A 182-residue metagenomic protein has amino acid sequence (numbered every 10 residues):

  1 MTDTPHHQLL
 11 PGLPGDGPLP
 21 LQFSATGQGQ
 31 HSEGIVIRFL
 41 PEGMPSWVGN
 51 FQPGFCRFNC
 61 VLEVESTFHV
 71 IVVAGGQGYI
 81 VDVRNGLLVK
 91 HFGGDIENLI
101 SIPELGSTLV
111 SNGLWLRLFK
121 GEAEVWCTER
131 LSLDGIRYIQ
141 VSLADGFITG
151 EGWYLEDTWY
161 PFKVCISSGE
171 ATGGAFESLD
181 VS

Functional and structural regions predicted by a protein language model:
T4-T26, N50-T67, F92-G106, L133-D145 (+1 more regions): Repeated scaffold domains used in trafficking and secretory/extracellular systems, primarily beta-propellers
D16-R38, L62-A74, G78-Y79, N98-L118 (+1 more regions): Short beta-strand elements that form the blades of beta-propeller/WD-repeat-like and other beta-sheet-rich scaffold
V36-P53, G75-G94, L114-D134, Y160-E177: Surface-exposed loop/turn elements that mediate protein-protein interactions on large endomembrane-trafficking
S142-S182: Acidic, small-residue rich beta-repeat scaffolds with periodic aromatic anchors
